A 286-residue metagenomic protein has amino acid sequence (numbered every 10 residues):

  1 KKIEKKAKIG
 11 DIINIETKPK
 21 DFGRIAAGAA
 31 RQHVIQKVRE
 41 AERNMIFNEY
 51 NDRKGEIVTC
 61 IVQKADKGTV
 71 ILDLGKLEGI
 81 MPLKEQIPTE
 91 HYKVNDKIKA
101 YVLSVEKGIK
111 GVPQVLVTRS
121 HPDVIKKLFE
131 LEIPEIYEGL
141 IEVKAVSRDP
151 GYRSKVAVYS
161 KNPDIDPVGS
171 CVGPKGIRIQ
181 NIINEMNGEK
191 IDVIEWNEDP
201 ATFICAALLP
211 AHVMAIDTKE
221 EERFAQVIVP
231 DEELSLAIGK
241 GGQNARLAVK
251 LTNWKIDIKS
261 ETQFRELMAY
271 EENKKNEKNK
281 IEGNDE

Functional and structural regions predicted by a protein language model:
K1-E286: RNA-contacting regions in translation and RNA-metabolism proteins, encompassing KH/S1 modules where present
